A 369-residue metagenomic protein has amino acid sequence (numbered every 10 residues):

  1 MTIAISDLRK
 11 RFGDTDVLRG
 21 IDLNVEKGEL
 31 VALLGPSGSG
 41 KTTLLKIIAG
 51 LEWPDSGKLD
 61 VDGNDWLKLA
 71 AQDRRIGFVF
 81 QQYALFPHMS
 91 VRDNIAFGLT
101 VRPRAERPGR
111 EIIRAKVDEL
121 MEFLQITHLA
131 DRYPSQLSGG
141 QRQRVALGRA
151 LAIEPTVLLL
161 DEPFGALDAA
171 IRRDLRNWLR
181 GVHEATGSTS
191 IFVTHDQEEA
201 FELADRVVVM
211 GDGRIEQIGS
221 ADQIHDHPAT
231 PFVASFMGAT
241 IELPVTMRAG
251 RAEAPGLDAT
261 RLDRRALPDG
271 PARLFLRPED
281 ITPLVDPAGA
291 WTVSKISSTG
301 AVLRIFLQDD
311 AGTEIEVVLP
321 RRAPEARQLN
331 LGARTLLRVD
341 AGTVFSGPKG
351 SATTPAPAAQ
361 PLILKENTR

Functional and structural regions predicted by a protein language model:
L30, A71-G77, Q81, L85-F232: ABC ATPase nucleotide-binding domains
L34-P36: The feature captures the beta-strand-to-loop junction immediately N-terminal to the Walker
A49: Helix-to-loop junction immediately C-terminal to a conserved catalytic motif
D55-K58, D212: Conserved coupling/switch loops of ABC nucleotide-binding domains, chiefly the family-specific signature
G57-D65: Conserved ABC transporter NBD signature motif
T240, R251-R369: Non-catalytic connector elements of ABC transporters
